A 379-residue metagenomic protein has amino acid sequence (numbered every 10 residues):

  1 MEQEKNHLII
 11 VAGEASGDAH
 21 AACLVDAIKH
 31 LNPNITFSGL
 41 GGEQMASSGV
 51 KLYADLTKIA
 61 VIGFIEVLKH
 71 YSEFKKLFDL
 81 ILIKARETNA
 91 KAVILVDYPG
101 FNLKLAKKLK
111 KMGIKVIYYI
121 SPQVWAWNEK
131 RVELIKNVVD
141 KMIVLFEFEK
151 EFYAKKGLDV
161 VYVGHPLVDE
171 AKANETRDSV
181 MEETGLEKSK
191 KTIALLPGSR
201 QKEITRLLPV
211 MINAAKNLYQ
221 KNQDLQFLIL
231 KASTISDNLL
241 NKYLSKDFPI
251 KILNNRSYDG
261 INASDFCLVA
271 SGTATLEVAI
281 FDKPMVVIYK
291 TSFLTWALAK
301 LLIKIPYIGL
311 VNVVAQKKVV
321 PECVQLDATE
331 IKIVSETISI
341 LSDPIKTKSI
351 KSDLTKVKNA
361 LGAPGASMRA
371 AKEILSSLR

Functional and structural regions predicted by a protein language model:
M1-R379: Nucleotide-activated sugar donor-binding and catalytic core shared by glycosyltransferases and related lipid-linked
